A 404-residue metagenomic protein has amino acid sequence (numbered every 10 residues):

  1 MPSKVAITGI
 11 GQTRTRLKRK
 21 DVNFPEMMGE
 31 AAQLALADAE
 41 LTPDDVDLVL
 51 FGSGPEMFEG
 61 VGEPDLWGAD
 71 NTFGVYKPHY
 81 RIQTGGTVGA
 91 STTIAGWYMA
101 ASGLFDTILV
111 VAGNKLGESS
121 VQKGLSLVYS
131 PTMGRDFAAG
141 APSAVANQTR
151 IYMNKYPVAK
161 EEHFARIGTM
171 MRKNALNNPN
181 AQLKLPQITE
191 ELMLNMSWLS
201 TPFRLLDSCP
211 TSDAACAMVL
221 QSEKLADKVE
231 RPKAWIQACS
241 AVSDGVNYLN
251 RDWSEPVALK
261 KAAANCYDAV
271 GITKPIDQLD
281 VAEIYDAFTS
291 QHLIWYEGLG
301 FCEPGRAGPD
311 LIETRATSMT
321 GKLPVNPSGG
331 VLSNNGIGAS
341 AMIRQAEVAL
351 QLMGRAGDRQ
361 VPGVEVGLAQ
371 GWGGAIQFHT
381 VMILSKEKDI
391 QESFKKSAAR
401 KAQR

Functional and structural regions predicted by a protein language model:
M1-P25, L34, P131, K155 (+8 more regions): Condensing-enzyme catalytic core mediating Claisen C-C bond formation in acyl metabolism
M1-T87, A95, M99, Y152-E161 (+5 more regions): Conserved active-site "lid/cap" helical segment
P2, P55-V111, K115-A144, K184-S208 (+3 more regions): Conserved catalytic cysteine-centered active-site region of acyl-thioester-dependent Claisen-condensing enzymes
E56-P64, Y248-D252, Y285-P309, G321 (+2 more regions): Short glycine/threonine-rich loop-to-helix capping motif typified by GTGT followed within a few residues by an Asp-Pro
W67-G74, H292-P324, K386-I390, K401-A402: Glycine- and aromatic-enriched membrane alpha-helices
Q83-N114, P142-N177, M218-K224, G336-A356: Active-site-proximal alpha-helical scaffold in enzymes
A159-I167, K173-A214: Polyanion-binding loop/helix "lid" in catalytic or ligand-binding cores
P256-S290, G298-F301, V331-I337: Extended C-terminal subregions enriched in glycine
